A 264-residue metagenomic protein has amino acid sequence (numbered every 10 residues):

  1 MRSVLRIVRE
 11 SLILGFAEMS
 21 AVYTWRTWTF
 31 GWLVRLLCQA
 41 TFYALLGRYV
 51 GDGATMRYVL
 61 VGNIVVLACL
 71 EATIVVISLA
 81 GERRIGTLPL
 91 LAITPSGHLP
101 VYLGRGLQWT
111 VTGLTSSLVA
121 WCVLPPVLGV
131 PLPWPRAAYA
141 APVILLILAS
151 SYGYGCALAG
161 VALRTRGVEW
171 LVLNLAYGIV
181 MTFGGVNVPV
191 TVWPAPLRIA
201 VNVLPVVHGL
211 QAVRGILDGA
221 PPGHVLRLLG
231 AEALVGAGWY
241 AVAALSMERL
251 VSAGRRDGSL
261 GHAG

Functional and structural regions predicted by a protein language model:
M1-G264: Hydrophobic transmembrane alpha-helices and immediately adjacent juxtamembrane helices of multi-pass inner-membrane
